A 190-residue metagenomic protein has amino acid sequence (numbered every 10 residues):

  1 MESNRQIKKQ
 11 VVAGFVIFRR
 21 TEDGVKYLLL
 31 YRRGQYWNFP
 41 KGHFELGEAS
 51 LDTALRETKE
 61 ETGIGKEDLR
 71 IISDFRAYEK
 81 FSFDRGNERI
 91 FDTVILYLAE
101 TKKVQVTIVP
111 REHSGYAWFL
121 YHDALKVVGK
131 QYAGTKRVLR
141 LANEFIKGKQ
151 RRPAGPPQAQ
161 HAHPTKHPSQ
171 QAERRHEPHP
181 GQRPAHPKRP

Functional and structural regions predicted by a protein language model:
E2-Y27: Conserved N-terminal beta-strand and adjoining loop/helix that marks the start of the Nudix/MutT-like hydrolase domain
I7, L29, E88-R89, T107-V109: Short secondary-structure boundary/capping segments
V11-A13, V25, D92-I95, S114: Change "...and in nucleic-acid phosphodiester-cleaving endonucleases..." to "...and in nucleic-acid processing enzymes
I17-R19, L96-E100, L120: Short, well-ordered beta-strand micro-motif
D23, V104-T107: Short helix-loop capping/hinge motifs at secondary-structure junctions, enriched in acidic/polar residues
D23-K66: Conserved Nudix-box catalytic region and its N-terminal flanking loop in Nudix hydrolases and closely related
G34-W37, V106-P190: Nudix hydrolase/Nudix homology domain
I64-Q105: Active-site segment of metal-dependent pyrophosphate-handling enzymes, primarily the Nudix hydrolase catalytic core
